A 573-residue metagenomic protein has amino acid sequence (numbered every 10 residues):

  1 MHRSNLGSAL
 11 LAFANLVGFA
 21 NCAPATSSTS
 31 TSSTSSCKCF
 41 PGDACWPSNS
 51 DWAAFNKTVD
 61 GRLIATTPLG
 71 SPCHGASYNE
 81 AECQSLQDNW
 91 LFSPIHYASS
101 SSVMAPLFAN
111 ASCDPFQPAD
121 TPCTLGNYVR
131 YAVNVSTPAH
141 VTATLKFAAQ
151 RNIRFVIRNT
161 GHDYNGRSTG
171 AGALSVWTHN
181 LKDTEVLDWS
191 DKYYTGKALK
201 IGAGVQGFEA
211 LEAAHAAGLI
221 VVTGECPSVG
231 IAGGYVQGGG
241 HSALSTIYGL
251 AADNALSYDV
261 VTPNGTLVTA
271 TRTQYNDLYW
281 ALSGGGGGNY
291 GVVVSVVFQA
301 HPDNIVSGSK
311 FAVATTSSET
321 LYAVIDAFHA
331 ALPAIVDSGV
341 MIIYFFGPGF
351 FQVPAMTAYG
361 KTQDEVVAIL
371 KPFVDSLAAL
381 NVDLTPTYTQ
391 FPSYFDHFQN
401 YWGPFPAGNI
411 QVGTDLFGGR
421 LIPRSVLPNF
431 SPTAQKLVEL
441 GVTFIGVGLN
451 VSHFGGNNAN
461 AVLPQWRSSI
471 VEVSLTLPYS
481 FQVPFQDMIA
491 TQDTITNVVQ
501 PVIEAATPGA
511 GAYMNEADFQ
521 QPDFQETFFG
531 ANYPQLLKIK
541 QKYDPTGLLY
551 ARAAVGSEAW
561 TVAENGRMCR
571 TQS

Functional and structural regions predicted by a protein language model:
H2-L6, L10, C22-S573: Soluble FAD-dependent oxygen oxidases
A12-N15: Bacterial N-terminal signal peptides
V17-A20: N-terminal signal peptide c-region/cleavage motif recognized by signal peptidases
